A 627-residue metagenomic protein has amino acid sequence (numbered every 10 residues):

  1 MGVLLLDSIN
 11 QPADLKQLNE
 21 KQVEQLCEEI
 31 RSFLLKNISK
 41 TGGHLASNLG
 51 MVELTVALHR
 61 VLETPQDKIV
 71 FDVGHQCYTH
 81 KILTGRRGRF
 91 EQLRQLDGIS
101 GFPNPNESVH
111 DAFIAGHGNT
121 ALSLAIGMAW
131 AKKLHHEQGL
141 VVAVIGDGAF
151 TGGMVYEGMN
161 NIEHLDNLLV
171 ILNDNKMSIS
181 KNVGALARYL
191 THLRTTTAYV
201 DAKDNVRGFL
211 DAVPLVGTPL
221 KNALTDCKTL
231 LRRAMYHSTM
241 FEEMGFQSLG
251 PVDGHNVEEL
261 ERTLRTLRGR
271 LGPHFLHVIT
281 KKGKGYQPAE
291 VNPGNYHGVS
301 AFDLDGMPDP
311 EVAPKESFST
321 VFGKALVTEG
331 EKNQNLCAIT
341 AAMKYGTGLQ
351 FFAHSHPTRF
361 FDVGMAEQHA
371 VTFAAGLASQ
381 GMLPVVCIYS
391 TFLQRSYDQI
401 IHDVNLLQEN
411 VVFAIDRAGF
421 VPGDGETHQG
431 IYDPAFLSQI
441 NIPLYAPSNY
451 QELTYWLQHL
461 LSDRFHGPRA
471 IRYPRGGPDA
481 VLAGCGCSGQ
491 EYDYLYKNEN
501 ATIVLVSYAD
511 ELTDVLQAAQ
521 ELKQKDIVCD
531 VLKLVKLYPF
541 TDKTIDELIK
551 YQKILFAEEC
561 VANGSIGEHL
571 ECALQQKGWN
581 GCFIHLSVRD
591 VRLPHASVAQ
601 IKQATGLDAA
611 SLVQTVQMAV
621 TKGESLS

Functional and structural regions predicted by a protein language model:
G2-L83, E242-S248, D253-V257, R270 (+1 more regions): N-terminal amphipathic, basic-rich helices that act as targeting or association modules
L6, K176-F322: Long, well-ordered, tryptophan-enriched scaffold segments
H44-L165, F318, N335-L336, T340-A341 (+2 more regions): Cofactor-binding active-site loop characterized by glycine-rich and histidine/acidic residues
K68, T280-L393, Q399-E409, Y492 (+1 more regions): Non-catalytic terminal/interface segments that mediate subunit docking, oligomerization, and allosteric communication
R89-I99, H164-N175, N405-R417: A glycine-rich helix N-cap at a beta->alpha junction
L220-P288, V412-I415, P434-C487, K553 (+1 more regions): Structural signature of the thiamine diphosphate
R262-R265, H297-G298, S317-K332, G348-H354 (+3 more regions): Glycine-/acidic-rich phosphate or pyrophosphate-binding loops and their flanking alpha/beta elements
L304, D309-V312, P422-D424, Q429 (+4 more regions): Peripheral docking tails and interdomain loops at the edges of cofactor- or intermediate-handling domains
